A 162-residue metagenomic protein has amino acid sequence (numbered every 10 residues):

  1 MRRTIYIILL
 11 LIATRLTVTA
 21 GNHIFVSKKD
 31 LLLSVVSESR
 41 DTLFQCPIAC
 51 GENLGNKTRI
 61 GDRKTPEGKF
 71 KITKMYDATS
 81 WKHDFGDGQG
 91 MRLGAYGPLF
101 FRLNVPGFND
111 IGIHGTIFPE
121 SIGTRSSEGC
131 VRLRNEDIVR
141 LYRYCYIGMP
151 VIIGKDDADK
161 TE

Functional and structural regions predicted by a protein language model:
T4-T14: Sec-dependent N-terminal signal peptides
L16-A20: Sec/Tat signal peptide C-region and signal peptidase I cleavage site
G21-N22, K29, P47-D62, F70 (+3 more regions): N-terminal post-signal-peptidase region of extra-cytosolic proteins
V26-L32, A95-G97: A short, compositionally biased
K28-D30, S37-S39, P47-E52, K74-D77 (+3 more regions): A mature extracytoplasmic/lumenal domain signature
D62, A78-E162: Exported/periplasmic cell-wall-interacting domains
F70-K71, V151: Generic structural signal for buried aliphatic residues
